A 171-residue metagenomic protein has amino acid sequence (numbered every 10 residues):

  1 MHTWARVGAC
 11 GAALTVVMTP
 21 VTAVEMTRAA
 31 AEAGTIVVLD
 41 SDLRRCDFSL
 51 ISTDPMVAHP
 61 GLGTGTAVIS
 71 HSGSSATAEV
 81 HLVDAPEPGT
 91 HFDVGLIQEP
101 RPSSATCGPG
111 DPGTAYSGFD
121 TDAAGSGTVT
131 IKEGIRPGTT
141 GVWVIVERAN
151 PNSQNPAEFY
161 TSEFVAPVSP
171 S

Functional and structural regions predicted by a protein language model:
M1-A30: Secretory targeting and sorting signals
H2-R6, A30-S171: N-terminal leader/targeting pre-sequences
